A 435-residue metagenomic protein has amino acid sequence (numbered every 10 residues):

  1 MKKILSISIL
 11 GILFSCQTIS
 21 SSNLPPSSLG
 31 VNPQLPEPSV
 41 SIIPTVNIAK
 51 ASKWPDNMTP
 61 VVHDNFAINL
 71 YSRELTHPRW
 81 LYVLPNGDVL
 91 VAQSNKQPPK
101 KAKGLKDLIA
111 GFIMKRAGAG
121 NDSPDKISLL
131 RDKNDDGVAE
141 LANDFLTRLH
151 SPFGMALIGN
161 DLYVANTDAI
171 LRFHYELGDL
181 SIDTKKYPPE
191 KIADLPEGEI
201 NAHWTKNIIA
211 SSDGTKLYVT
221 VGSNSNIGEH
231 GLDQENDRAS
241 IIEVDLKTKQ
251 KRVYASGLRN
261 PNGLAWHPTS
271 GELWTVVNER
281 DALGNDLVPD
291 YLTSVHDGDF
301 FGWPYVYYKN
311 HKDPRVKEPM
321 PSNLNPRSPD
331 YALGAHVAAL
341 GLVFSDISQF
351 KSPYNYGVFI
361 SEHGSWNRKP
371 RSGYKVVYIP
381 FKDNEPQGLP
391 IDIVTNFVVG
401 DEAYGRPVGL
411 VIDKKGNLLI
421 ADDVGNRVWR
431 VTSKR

Functional and structural regions predicted by a protein language model:
I12-S15: C-terminal motif of bacterial Sec signal peptides marking the signal peptidase cleavage site
I19-V62, K100-K101, A110-A117, D122 (+7 more regions): Beta-propeller domain segments
L70-E74, D144-L149, I192-I200, V253-G257 (+2 more regions): Surface loop/turn motifs at the tips and blade-to-blade linkers of beta-strand repeat domains
L81, M155, I208, P261-L264 (+2 more regions): Hydrophobic core register within WD40 beta-propeller blades
L84-G87, L157-G159, A210-G214, P268-S270 (+2 more regions): Residue-level detector of Asp-centered blade-edge/turn motifs that repeat once per structural unit in beta-propeller
D88-L90, D161-V164, L171, K216-T220 (+3 more regions): Conserved beta-propeller blade signature
V138-D161, N166-S211: Asp-box/WD-like beta-propeller blade repeats and closely related beta-sheet repeat scaffolds
V411-R435: Blade-level signature of beta-propeller repeat domains, shared across WD40, Kelch, NHL, RCC1 and BNR/Asp-box propellers
